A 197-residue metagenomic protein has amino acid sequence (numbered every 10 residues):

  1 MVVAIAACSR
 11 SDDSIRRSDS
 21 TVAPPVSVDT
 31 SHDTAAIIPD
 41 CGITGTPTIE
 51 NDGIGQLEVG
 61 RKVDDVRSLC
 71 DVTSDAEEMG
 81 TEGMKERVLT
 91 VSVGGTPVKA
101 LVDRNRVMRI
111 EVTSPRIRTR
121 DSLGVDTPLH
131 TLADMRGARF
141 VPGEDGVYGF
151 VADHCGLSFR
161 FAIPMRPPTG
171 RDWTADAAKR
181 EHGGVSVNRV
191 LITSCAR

Functional and structural regions predicted by a protein language model:
M1-V2, D13: Sec-dependent signal peptide recognition, specifically the positively charged N-region followed immediately by
V2-V3, D52: Small-residue packing motifs within transmembrane alpha-helices
I5-A7: C-terminal motif of bacterial Sec signal peptides marking the signal peptidase cleavage site
S9-G146, D153-H154, W173-R197: Short helix/turn-capping signatures at newly exposed starts of structured segments
S92, R160-P164: Positively charged
P167-W173: Short, solvent-exposed loop/beta-turn-alpha elements that line the ligand-binding surface or hinge of extracytoplasmic
